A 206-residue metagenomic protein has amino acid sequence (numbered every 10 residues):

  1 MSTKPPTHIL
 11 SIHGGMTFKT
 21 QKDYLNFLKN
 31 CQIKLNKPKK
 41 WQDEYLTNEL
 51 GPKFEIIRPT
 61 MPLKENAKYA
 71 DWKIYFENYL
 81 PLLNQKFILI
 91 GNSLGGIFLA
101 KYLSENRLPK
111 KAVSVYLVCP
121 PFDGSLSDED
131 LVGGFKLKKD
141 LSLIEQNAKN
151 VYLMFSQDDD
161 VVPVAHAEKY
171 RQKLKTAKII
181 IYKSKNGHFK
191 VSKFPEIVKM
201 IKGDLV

Functional and structural regions predicted by a protein language model:
S2-K53: Short, surface-exposed "cap/lid" segments of acyl-processing enzymes
G14-G15, M61, V115-S125: Active-site nucleophile loop of the alpha/beta-hydrolase fold
I90-L99: Gly/Ala-rich beta-loop-alpha elbow adjacent to hydrolase catalytic centers
K101-S114, D123: Conserved hydrolase catalytic core segment
G124, Q157-V162, G187: Acidic catalytic loop of the alpha/beta-hydrolase fold
N147, Y152-F155, D159: Short beta-strand/loop motif that positions the catalytic acidic residue of the alpha/beta-hydrolase fold
P163-Q172: Short alpha-helix in the alpha/beta-hydrolase fold that links the catalytic acid
K185-E196: Catalytic histidine-centered segment of alpha/beta-hydrolase-like enzymes
